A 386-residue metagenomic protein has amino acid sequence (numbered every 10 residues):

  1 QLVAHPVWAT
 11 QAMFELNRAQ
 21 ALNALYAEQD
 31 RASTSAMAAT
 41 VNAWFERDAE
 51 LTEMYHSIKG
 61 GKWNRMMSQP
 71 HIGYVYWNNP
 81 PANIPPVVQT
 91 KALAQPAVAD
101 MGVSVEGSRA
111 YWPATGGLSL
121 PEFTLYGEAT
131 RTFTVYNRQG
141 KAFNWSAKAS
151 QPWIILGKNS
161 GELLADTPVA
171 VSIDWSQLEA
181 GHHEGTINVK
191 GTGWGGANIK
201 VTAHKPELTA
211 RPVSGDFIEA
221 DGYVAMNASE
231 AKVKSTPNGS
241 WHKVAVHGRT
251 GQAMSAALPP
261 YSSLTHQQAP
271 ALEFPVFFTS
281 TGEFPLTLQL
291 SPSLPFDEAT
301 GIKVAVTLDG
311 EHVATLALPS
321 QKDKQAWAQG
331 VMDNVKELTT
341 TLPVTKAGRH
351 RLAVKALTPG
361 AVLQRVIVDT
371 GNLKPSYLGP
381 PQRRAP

Functional and structural regions predicted by a protein language model:
Q1-K141, Y223-K234, N238-A245, M254-S263 (+4 more regions): Catalytic domains of carbohydrate-active enzymes that cleave complex glycans
G107, G117-P386: Extracytoplasmic
